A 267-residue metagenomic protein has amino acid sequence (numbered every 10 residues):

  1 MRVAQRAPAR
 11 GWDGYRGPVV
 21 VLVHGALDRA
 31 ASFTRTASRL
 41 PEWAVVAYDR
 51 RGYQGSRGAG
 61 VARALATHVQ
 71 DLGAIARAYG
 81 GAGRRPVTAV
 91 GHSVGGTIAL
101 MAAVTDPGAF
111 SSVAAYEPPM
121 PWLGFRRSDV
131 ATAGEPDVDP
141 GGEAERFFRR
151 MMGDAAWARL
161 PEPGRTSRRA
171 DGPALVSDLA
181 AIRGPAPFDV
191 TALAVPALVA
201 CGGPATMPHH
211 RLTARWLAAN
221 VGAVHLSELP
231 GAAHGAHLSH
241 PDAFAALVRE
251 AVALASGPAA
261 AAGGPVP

Functional and structural regions predicted by a protein language model:
R2-G58: Conserved HGGG/HGGXW glycine-rich cap/lid loop of the alpha/beta-hydrolase fold
G25-D28, S93, G203: Active-site glycine-rich loops that stabilize anionic/oxyanionic intermediates across multiple enzyme folds
R35-S38, A44-T88, A246: Active-site loop/oxyanion-hole signature of alpha/beta-hydrolase fold enzymes
G91, G95, A99: Gly/Ala-rich beta-loop-alpha elbow adjacent to hydrolase catalytic centers
L100-D139: Flexible "cap/lid" loop of the alpha/beta hydrolase fold
G141-L179, R183: Conserved alpha/beta-hydrolase catalytic His-Asp/Glu region
A170-N220, H225-E228, A236-H237: Conserved serine/cysteine hydrolase catalytic core
G222-P267: Catalytic active-site module of serine/aspartate enzymes centered on a nucleophile-bearing elbow/loop
